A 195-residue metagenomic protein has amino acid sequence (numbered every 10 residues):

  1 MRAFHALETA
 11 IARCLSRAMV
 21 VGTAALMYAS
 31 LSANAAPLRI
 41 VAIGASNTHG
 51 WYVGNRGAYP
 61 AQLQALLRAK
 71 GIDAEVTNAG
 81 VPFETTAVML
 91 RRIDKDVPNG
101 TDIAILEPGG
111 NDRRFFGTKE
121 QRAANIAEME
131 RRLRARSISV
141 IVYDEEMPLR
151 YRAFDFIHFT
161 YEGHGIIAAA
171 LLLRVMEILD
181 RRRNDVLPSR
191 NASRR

Functional and structural regions predicted by a protein language model:
A3-V20: Bacterial N-terminal signal peptides that target proteins for export
A6, A29, V53, P60 (+1 more regions): Compositionally biased, intrinsically disordered low-complexity regions enriched in proline and serine
R17-S30: Bacterial N-terminal signal peptides
N34-P82, R92-G100: Serine-esterase "nucleophile elbow" of acetyl-processing enzymes
A61-I72, T85-R195: Alpha-helical cap/lid subdomain in secreted, periplasmic, or secretory-pathway luminal O-acyl-processing enzymes
